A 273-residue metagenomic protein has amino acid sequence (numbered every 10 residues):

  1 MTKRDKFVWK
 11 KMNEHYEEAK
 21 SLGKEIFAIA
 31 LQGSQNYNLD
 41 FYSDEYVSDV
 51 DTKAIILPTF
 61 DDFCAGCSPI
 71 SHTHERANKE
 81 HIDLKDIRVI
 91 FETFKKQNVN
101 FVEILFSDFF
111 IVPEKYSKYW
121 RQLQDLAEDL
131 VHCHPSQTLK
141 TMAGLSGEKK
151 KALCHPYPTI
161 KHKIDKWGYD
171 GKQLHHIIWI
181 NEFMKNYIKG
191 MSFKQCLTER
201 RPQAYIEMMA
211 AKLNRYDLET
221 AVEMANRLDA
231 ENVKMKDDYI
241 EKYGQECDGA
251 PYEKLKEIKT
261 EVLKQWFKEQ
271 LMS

Functional and structural regions predicted by a protein language model:
M1-N13, S21: N-terminal regions immediately upstream of nucleotidyltransferase
D5, S48, E80, D170 (+1 more regions): Flexible, glycine- and charge-enriched loops at secondary-structure boundaries
N13-C67: Active-site nucleotide-donor binding segment shared across nucleotidyl transfer reactions
T59, Q97, Y187: Phosphate/oxyanion-binding loops and surfaces in catalytic or ligand/nucleic-acid-binding neighborhoods
D62-G66, E103, N186-K194: Short, solvent-exposed secondary-structure capping/transition elements
F63-H155: A basic- and aromatic-enriched beta-loop-alpha substructure that forms the phosphate/nucleotide- and DNA/RNA-contacting
K115-T260, M272: Conserved nucleotidyltransferase catalytic core and NTase-mimicking acidic/glycine-rich helix/loop elements in nucleic
